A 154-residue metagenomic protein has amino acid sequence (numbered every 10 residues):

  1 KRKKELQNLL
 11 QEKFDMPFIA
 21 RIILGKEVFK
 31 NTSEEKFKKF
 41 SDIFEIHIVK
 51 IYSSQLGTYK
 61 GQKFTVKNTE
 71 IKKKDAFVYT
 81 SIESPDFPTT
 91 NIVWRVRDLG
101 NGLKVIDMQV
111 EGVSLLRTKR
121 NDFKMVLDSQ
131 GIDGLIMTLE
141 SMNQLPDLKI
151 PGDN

Functional and structural regions predicted by a protein language model:
K1, N31-E35, G61, K72 (+3 more regions): Surface-exposed, polar/charged faces of alpha-helical domains in mature secreted/periplasmic/lumenal proteins
K1-Q55: Early exported N-terminus immediately downstream of N-terminal targeting peptides
D15-A20, K30, G57-K60, T65 (+2 more regions): Generic, ordered loop/turn and secondary-structure boundary motif
V28-F29, I46-H47, S84-P85, G112-L115: Solvent-exposed loop/turn segments at secondary-structure junctions within structured extracellular/periplasmic domains
F37, V78, V105: Surface-exposed aromatic
K50-T90, M142-N154: Surface-exposed, charged secondary-structure patches
T89-R117: Short beta-strand edge/turn micro-motifs at domain boundaries
V110-N154: Low-complexity, intrinsically disordered terminal/linker segments enriched in charged and Gly/Pro repeats
